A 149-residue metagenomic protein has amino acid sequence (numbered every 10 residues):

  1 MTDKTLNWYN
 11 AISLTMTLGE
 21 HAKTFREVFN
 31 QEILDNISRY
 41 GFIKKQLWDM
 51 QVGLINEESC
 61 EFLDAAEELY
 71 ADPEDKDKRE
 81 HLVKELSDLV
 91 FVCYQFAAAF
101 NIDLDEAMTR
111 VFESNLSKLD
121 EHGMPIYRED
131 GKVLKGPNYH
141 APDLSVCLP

Functional and structural regions predicted by a protein language model:
M1-L86, V90-P149: Flexible "arm" and connector segments at domain edges
